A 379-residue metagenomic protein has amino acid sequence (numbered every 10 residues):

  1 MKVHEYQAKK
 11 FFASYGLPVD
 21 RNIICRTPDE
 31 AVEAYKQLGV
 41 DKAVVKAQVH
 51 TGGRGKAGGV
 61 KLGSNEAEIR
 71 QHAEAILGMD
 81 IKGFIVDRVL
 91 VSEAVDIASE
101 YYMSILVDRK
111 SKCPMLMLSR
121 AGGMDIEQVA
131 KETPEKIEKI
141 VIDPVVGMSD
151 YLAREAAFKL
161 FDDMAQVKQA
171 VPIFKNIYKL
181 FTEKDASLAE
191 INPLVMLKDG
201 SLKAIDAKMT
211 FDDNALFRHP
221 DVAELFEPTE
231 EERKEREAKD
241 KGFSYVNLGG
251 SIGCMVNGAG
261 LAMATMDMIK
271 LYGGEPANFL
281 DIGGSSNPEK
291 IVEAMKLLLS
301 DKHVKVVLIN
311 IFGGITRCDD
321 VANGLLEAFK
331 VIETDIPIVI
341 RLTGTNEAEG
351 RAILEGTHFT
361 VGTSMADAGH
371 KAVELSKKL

Functional and structural regions predicted by a protein language model:
M1-E190, V195-I309, T343-L379: ATP-dependent carboxylate/acyl-activation modules
H303-G344: C-terminal hydrophobic structural anchor segments that stabilize assembly/packing rather than catalytic chemistry
